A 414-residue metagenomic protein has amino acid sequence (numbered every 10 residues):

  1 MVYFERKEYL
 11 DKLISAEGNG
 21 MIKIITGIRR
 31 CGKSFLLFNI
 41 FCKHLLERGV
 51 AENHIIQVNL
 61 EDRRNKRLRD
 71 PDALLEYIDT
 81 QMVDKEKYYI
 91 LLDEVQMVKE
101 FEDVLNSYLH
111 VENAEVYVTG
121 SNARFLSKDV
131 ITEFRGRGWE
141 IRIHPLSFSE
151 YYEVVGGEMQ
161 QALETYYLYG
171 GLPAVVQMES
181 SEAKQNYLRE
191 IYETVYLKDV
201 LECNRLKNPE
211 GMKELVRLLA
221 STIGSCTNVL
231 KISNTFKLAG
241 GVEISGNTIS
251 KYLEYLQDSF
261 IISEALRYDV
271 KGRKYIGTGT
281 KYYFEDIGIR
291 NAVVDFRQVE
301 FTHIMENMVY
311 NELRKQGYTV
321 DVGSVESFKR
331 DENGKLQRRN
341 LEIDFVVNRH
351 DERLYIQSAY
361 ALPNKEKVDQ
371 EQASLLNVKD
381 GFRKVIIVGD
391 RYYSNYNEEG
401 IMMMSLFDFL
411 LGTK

Functional and structural regions predicted by a protein language model:
V2, T26, F35, C42 (+3 more regions): A cross-kingdom feature that marks ATP-driven nucleic-acid transaction machinery
V2-G20: Pre-Walker A adenine-sensing motif
Y3, S149-E326: Interdomain hinge/linker elements that couple catalytic modules in large macromolecular machines
G20-F38: Walker A/P-loop nucleotide-binding motif
L46-D62: Conserved catalytic segments around the Walker B and adjacent sensor/switch elements of P-loop NTPase domains
Q57-E86: Short glycine-rich substrate-engagement loop in P-loop NTPases that contacts/grips substrate
E115-S121, R142: Structural recognition of the conserved hydrophobic beta-strand(s) that form the central parallel beta-sheet of P-loop
R124-W139, V154-G156: Short regulatory helix/loop adjacent to the ATP-binding pocket of P-loop NTPases
